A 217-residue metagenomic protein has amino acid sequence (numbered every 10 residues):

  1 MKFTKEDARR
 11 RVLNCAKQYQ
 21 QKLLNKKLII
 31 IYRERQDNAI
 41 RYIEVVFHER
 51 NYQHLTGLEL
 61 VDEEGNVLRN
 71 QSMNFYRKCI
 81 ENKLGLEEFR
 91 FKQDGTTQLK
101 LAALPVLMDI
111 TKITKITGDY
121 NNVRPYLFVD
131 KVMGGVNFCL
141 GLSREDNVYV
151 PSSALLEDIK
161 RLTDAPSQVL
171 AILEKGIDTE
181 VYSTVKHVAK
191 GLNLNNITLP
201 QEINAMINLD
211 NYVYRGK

Functional and structural regions predicted by a protein language model:
M1-Y126, D130, E174-K217: An acidic, glycine-rich, mixed-charge low-complexity segment common to nucleic-acid enzymes
G135-K190: Compact beta-sheet-dominated globular domain cores
